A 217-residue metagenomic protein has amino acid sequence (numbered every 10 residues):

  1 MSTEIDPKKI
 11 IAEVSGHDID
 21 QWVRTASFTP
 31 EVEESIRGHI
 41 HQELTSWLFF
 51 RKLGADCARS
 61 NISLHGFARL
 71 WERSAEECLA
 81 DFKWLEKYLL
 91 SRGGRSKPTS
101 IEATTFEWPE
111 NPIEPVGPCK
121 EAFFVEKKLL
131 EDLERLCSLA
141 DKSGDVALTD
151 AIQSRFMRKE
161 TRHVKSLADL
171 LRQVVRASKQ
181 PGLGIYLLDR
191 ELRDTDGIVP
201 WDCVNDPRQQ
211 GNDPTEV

Functional and structural regions predicted by a protein language model:
M1-V217: Iron-associated oxidoreductase/ferritin-like identity signal
